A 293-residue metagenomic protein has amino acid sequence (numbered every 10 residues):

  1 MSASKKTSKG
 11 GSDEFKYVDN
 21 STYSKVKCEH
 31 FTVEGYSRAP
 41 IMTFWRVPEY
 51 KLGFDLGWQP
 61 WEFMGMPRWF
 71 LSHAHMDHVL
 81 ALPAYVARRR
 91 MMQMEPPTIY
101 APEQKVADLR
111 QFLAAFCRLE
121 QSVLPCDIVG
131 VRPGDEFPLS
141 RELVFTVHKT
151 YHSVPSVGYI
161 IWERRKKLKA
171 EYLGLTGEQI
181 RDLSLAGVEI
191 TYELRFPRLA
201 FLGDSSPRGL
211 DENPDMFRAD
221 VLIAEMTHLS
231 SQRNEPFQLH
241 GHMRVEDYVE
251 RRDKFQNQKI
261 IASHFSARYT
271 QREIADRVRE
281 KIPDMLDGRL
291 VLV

Functional and structural regions predicted by a protein language model:
S2-P67, G158-I161, K167, T191-L202 (+1 more regions): Conserved beta-strand hairpin/beta-sheet module of binuclear metal-dependent hydrolase folds, prominently
D55-A101: Active-site metal-binding motif and surrounding structural segment of the metallo-beta-lactamase
A74, Q104, G203-S205, M226-H228 (+1 more regions): Active-site metal-binding loops of divalent metal-dependent hydrolases
V86-R89, L113, C117, I282: Active-site catalytic pocket residues across diverse enzymes, especially alpha/beta-hydrolases
P96-Q104, I223, I261-A262: Short internal beta-strands
Q104-C117, L124-G134: A gly/proline- and charged-residue-enriched helix-loop-helix capping module
V123, D127-D135, G209-V293: Binuclear metal-ion centers of metallo-dependent hydrolases, dominated by the metallo-beta-lactamase
L143-F217, V221-M226: Active-site-proximal loop/helix segment associated with metal-binding centers of metalloenzymes
